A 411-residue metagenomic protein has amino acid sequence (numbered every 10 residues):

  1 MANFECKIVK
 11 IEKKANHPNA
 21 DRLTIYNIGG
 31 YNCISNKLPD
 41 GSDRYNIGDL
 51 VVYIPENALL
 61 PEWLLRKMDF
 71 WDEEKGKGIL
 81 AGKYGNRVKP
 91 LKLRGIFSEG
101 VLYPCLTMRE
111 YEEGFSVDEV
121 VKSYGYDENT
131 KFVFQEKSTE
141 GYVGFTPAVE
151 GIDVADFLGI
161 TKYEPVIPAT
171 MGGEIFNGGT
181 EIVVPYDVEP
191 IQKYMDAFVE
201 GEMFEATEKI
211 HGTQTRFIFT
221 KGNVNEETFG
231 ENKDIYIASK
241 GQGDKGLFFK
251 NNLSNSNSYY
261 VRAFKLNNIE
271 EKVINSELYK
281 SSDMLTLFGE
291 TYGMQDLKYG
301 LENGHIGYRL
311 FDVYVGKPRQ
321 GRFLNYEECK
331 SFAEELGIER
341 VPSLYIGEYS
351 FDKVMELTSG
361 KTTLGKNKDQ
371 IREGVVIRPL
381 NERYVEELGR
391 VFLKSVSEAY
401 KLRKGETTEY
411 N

Functional and structural regions predicted by a protein language model:
M1-N411: Core nucleotide-handling region used for phosphoryl-transfer chemistry
